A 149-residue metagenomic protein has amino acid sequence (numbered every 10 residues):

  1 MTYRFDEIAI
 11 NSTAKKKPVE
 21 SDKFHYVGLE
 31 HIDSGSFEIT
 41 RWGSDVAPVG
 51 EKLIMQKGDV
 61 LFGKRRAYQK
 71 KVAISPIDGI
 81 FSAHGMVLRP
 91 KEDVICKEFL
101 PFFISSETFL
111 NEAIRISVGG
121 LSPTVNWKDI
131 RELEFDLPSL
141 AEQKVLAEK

Functional and structural regions predicted by a protein language model:
M1-K16, E132-E148: Non-catalytic DNA-recognition/assembly elements of restriction-modification systems
D6-K17, D22-K57: Sequence-specific dsDNA recognition surfaces
Y26, F62, T124: Short aromatic/basic micro-patch
E51-L53, K57-F109: A short beta-sheet element
R65, G79-M86, G119-K144: A short glycine-rich beta-alpha junction/loop motif
